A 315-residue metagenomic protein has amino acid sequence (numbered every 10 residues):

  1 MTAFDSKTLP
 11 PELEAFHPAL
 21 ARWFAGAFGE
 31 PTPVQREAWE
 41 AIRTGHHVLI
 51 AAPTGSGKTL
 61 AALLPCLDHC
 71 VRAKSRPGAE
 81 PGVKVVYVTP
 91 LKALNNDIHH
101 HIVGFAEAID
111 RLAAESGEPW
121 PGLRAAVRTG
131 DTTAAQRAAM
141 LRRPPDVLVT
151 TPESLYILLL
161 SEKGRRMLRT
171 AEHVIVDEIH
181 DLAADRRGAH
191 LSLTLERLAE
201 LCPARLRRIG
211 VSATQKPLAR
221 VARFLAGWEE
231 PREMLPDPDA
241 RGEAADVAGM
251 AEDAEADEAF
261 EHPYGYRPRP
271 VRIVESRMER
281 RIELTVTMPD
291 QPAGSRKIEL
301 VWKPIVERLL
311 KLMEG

Functional and structural regions predicted by a protein language model:
T2-A51: Conserved pre-motif I regulatory segment
E40-V48, L60-E80, E196-E200: Walker A/P-loop NTP-binding motif
A51-S56, H180-R186, E196-R220: Conserved helicase ATPase motor motifs in RecA-like P-loop NTPase domains
D68-I98, A114, E200-R205: Conserved SF1/SF2 helicase motif Ia
L94-V127, R223-R232: Conserved helix-turn-beta segment of the N-terminal RecA-like "Helicase ATP-binding" lobe in SF1/SF2 helicases
D131-L148: Conserved motor-coupling elements within RecA-like helicase/translocase cores
L148, P152-Y156, E162-A204: SF2 helicase catalytic motif II
E196, R207-F224, E230-G315: Conserved interdomain linker/interface between the two RecA-like ATPase lobes of SF2 helicase motors
